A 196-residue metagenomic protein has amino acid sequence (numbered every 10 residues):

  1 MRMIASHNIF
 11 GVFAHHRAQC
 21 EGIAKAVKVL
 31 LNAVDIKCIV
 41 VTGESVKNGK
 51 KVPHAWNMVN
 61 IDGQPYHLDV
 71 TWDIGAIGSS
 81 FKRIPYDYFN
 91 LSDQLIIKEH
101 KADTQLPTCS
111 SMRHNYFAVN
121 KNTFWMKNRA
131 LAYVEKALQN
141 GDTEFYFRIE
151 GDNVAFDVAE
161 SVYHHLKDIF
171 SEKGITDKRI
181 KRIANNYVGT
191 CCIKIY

Functional and structural regions predicted by a protein language model:
M1, D69, N185-Y187: Acidic/polar residues at beta-strand termini and the immediately following turn/coil
M1-V12: Secondary-structure boundary elements
M3-A5, E21-K25, S110-S111: Generic detector of short, locally flexible boundary/turn motifs and exposed helical patches
G11-V12, S92-Y196: N-terminal accessory/pre-domain segments preceding catalytic cores
A14-G22: Soluble non-cytosolic domains of exported or imported proteins
E21-Q94: Hydrophobic/aromatic-rich core segments of domains that either
